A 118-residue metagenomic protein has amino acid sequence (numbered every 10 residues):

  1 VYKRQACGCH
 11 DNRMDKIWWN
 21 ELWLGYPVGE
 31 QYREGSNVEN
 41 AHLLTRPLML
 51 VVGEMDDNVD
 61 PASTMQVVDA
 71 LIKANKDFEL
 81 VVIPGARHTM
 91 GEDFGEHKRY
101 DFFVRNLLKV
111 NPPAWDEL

Functional and structural regions predicted by a protein language model:
K3-L118: Active-site-proximal cap/loop segments of hydrolase catalytic domains
